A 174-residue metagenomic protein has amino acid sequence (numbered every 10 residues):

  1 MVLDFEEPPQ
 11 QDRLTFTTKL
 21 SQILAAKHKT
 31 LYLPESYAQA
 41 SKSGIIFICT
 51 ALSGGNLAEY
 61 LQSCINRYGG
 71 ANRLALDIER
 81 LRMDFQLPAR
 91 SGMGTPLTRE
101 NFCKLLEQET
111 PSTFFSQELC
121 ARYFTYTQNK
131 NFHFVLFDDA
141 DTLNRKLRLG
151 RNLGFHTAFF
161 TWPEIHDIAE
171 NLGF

Functional and structural regions predicted by a protein language model:
M1-N56: Chitinase-like catalytic core of GlcNAc-active glycosidases
L3, L76, G150: Conserved, mostly hydrophobic/aromatic
Q11-I23, G54-S63, P96-E100, A140-N144: Well-ordered, non-membrane alpha-helical segments in soluble/globular domains
I23-L31, R67-R73, R145-T157: A structural motif corresponding to the C-terminal end of an alpha-helix and its immediate exit/capping segment
A26-K29, Q117-Y123, D167-F174: Short acidic, glycine/proline-enriched helix-loop-strand junctions
S36-Q39, Y60, D138-R151: Short, acidic/polar
R73-K146: Glycan-binding loop/region signatures in secreted carbohydrate-active enzymes
K146-F174: Acidic/aromatic/glycine-rich contiguous surface patches that form carbohydrate-binding/processing clefts and analogous
